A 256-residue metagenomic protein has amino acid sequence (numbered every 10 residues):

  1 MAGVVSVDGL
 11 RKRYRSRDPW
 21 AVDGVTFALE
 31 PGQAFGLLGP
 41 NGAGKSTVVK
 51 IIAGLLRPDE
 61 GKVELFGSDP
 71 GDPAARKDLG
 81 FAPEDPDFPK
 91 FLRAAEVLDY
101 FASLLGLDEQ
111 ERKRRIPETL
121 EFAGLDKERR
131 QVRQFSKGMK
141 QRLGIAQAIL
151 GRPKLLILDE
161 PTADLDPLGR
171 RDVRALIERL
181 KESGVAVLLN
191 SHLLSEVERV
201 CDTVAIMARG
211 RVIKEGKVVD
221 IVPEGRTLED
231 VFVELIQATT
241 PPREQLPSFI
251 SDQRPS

Functional and structural regions predicted by a protein language model:
M1-R13, P241-S256: ABC-family P-loop ATPase nucleotide-binding domain
G3-V5, K12-L189, L194-A208, I213-K214: ABC transporter nucleotide-binding domains
P19, K181, G225-E229, P241: Short glycine/proline-enriched turn or capping motifs at secondary-structure junctions
L105, V204, G225, I236-T240: Conserved NTP-handling cores and scaffolds of large molecular machines
T119-F122, E224, L235: Short acidic/histidine-centered micro-motifs embedded in hydrophobic/aromatic stretches that mark compact functional
R142, R152, L235-P242, Q253: Short, leucine/isoleucine-rich alpha-helical interaction segments at C-terminal helix-coil junctions
R211-V233: Conserved beta-strand-loop-alpha-helix hinge in the C-terminal portion of ABC ATPase nucleotide-binding domains
T227-E234, A238-T239, Q245-P247: N-terminal low-complexity Pro/Gly-rich stretches
